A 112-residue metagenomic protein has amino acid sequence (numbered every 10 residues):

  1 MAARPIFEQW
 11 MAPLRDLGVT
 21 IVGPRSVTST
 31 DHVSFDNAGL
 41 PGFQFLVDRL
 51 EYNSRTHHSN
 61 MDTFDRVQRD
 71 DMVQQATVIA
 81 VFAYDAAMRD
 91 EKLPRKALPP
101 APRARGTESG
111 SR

Functional and structural regions predicted by a protein language model:
M1-T56: Metal-dependent peptidase/peptidase-like ectodomains
Y52-R112: His/Asp/Glu-rich mid-to-C-terminal helical/loop segments that flank catalytic regions of hydrolases
